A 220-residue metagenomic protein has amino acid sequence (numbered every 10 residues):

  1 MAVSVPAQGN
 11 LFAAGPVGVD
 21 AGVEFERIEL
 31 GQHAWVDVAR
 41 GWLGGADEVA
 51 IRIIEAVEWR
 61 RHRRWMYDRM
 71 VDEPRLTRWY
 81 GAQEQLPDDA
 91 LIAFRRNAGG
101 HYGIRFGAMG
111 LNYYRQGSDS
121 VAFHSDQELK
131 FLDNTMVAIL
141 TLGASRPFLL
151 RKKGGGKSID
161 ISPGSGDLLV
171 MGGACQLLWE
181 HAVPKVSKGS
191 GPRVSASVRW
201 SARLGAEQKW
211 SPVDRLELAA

Functional and structural regions predicted by a protein language model:
M1-A220: Non-heme Fe(II) oxygenase metal-center motifs and adjacent flexible, charged/small-residue loops
